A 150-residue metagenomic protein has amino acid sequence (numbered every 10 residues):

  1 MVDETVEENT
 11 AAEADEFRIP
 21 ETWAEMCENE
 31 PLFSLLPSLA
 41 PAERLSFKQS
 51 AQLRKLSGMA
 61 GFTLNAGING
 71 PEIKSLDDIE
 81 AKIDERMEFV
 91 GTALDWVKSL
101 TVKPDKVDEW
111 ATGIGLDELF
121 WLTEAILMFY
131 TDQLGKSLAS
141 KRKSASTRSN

Functional and structural regions predicted by a protein language model:
V2-N150: Short, surface-exposed, charged amphipathic helix/loop patches that serve as local interaction elements
